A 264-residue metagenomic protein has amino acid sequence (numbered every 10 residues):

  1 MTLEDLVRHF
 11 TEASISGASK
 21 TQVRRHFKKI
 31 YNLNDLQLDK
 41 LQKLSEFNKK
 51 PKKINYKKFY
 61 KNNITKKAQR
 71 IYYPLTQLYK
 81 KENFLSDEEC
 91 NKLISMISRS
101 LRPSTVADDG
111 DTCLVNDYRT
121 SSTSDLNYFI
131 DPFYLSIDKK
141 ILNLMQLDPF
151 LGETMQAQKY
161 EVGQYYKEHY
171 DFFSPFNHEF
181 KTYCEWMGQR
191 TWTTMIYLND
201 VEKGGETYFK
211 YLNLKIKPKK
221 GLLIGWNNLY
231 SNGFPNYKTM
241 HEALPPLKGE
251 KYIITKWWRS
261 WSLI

Functional and structural regions predicted by a protein language model:
T2-G225, L229-I264: Fe(II)/2-oxoglutarate oxygenase catalytic core
